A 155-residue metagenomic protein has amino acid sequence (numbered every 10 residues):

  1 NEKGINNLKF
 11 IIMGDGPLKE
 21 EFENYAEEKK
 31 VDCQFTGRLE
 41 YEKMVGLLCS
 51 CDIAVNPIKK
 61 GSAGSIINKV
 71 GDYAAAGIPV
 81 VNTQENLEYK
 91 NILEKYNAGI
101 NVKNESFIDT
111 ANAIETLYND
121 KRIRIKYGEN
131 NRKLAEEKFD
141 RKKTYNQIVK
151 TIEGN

Functional and structural regions predicted by a protein language model:
N7, I11, E20-G46, I53: Nucleotide-activated donor-binding/catalytic signature segment of Leloir-type glycosyltransferases, i.e., the conserved
E42-G46, I67-A76, Y89-N91: Short alpha-helical segment that forms part of, or immediately flanks, the ligand-binding pocket in carbohydrate-active
L47-G64, I78-V81: Acidic donor-binding loop of glycosyltransferase active sites
K60-G61, N68-G71, P79, Q84-E88 (+1 more regions): Flexible glycine-rich beta->alpha loop in the catalytic core of nucleotide-sugar glycosyltransferases
L87-E115: Change "using UDP/GDP/dTDP sugars" to "using nucleotide sugars
D109-N112, T116, I123-K138, Q147-K150: A short, well-ordered alpha-helix in the C-terminal region of glycosyltransferases
